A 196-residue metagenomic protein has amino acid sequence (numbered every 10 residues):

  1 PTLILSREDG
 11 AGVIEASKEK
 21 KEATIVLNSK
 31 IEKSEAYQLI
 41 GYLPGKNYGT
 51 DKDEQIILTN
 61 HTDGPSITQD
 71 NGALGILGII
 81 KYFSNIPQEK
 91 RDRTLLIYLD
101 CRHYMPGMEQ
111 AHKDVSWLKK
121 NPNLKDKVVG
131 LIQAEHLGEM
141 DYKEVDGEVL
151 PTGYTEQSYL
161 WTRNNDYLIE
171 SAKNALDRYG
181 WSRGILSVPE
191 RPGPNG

Functional and structural regions predicted by a protein language model:
P1-T2, H136: N-terminal capping segment at the start of a domain
T2-D70, G78-E89, L95: Soluble metallo-hydrolase cores and metallopeptidase-like ectodomains found primarily in the secretory/periplasmic
L3, S34, P65-A73, Y104-M108 (+1 more regions): Solvent-exposed, acidic/flexible segments
G41, G45, G72, G107-Q110 (+1 more regions): Glycine-centered flexibility sites
G75-F83, A111-D114: Buried hydrophobic packing segments
R91, D100-G196: Metal-dependent peptidase/peptidase-like ectodomains
